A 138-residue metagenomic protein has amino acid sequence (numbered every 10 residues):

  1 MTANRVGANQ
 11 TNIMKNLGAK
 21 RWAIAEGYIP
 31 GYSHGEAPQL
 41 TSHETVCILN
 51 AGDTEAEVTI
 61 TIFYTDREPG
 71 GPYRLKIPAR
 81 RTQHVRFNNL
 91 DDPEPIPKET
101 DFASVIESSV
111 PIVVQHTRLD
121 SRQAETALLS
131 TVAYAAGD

Functional and structural regions predicted by a protein language model:
A3-D138: Gly/Pro-rich, tryptophan- and cysteine-flecked surface segments typical of secreted/extracellular proteins
